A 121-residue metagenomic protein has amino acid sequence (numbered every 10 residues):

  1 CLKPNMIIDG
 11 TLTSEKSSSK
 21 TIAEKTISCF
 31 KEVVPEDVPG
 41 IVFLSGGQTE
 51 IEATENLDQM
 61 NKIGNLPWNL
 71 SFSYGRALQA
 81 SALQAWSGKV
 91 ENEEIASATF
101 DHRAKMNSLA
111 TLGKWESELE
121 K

Functional and structural regions predicted by a protein language model:
C1-K121: Active-site capping/gating regions of soluble enzymes
